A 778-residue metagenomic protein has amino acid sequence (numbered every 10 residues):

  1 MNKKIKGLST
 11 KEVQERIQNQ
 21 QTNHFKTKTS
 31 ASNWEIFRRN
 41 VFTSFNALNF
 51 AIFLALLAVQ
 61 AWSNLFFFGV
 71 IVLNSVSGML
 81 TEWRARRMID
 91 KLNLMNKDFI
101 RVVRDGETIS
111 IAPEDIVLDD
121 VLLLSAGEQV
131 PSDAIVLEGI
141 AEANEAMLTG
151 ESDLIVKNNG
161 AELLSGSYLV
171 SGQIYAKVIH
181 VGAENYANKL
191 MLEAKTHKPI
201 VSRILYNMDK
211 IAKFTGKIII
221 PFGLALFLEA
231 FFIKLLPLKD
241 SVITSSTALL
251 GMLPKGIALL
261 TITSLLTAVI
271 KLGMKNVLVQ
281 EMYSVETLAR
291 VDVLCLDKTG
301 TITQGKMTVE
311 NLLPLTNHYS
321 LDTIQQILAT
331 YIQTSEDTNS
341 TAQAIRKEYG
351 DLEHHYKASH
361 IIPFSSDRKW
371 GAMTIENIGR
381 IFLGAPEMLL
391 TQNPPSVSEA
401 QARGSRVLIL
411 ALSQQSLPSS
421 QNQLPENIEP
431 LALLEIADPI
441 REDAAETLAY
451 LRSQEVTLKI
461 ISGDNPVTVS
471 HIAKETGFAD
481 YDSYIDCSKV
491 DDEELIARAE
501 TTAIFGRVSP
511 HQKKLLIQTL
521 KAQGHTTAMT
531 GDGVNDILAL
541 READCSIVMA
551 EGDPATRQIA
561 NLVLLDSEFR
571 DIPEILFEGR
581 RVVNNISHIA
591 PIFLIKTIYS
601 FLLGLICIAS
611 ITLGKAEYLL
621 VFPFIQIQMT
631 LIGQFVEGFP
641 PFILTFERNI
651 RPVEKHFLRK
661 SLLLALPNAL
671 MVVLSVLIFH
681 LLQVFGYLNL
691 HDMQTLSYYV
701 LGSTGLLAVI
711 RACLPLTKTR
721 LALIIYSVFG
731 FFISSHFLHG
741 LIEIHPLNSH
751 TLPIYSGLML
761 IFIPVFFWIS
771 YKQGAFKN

Functional and structural regions predicted by a protein language model:
N2-K28, I71-V76, R84-R87, K91-M95 (+1 more regions): Actuator/coupling domain of P-type ATPases
T22-R101, T108, I345: Transmembrane helix-loop-helix hairpins at the membrane interface
A47-G69, K217-P254, L266-T267, K271-N276 (+3 more regions): Helix-interface capping motifs at the ends of transmembrane segments in multi-pass membrane proteins
V59, S63-K97, R104, I200-V293 (+2 more regions): Hydrophobic alpha-helical transmembrane segments
K97-D209, V490-A503: Cytosolic catalytic regions of P-type ion-transporting ATPases
L226, D337, D480-A528, A543 (+4 more regions): Membrane-embedded transport module
R290-P430, I436, A449-Y450, L458 (+5 more regions): Cytosolic catalytic regions of ATP/NTP-dependent phosphoryl-transfer enzymes
